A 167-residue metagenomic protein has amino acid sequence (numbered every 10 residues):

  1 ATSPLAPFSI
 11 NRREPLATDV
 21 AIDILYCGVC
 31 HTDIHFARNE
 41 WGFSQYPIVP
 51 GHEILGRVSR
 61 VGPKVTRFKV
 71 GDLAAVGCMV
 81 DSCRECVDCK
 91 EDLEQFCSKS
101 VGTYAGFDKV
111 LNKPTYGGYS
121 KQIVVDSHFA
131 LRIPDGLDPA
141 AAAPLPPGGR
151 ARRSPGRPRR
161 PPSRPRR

Functional and structural regions predicted by a protein language model:
A1-P4: Extracellular beta-rich ligand/substrate-recognition surface
P7-I10, G42-F43, S154-R157: A generic local structural motif
P7-S9, I34, Q45, Q122: Well-ordered beta-strand positions in beta-sheet-rich domains
N11-C27, E40-K90, Q95, Y116 (+1 more regions): Glycine-rich beta-strand-centered segment in the early N-terminal region that forms part of a ligand/cofactor-binding
T32-R38: Cytochrome P450 core scaffold surrounding the K-helix E-X-X-R motif and the conserved "meander" helix-loop region
C83-R166: NAD(P)H dinucleotide-binding glycine-rich loop of Rossmann-like/cofactor-binding domains, especially the beta1-alpha1
